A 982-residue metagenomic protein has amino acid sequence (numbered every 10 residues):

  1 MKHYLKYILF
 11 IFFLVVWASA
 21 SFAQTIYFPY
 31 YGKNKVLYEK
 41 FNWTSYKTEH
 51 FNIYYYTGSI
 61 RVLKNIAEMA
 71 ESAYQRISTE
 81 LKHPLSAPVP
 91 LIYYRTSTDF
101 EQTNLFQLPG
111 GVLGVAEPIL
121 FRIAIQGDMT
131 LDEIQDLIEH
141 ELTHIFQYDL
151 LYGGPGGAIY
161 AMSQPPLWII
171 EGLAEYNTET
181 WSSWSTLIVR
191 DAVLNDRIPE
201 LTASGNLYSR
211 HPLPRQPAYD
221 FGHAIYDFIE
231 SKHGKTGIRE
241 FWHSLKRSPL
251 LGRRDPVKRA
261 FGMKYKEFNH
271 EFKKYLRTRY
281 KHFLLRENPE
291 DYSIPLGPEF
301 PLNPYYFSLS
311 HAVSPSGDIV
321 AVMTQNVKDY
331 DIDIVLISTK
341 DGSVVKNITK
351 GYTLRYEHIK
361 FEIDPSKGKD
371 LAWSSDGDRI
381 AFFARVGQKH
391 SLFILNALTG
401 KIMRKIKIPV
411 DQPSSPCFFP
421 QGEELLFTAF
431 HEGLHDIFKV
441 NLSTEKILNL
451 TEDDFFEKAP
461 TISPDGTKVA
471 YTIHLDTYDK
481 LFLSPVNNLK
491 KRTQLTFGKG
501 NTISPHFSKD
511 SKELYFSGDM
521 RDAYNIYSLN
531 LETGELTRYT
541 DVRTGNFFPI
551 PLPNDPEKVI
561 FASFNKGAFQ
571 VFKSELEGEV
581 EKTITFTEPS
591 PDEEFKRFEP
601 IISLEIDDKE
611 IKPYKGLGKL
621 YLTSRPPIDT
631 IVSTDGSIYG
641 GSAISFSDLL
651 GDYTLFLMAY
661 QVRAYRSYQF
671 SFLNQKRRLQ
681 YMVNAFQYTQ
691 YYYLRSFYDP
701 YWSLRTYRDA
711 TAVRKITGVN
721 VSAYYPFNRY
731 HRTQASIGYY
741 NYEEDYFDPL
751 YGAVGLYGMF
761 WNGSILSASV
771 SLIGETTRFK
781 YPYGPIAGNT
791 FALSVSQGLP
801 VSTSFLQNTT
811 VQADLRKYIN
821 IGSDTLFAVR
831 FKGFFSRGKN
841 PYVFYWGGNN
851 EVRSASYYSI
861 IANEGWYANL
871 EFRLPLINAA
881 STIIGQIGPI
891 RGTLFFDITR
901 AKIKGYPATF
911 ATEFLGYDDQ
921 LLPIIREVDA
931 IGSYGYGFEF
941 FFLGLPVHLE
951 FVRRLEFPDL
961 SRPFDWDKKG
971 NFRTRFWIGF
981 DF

Functional and structural regions predicted by a protein language model:
Q24-P166, G252, P256: Juxtacatalytic substrate-recognition/specificity segment
T25-Y30, N34-K35, W43-S45, L213 (+2 more regions): Beta/coil-rich, acidic/histidine-enriched accessory regions frequently appended to metallopeptidases
G111-R122, Q126, D132-L137, T143-I145 (+1 more regions): Acidic/His/Gly-enriched intrinsically disordered linker/tail segments that often contain short helix/coil "MoRF-like"
P304-Y305, M323-V335, Y352-S366, A381-F393 (+9 more regions): A flexible loop/linker signature enriched in serine peptidases of the S9 family
H311-I319, L371-R379, P416-E424, P460-K468 (+2 more regions): Blade-terminus and WD-like Trp-Asp/Gly-His loop motifs, strongest in beta-propeller folds
T339-G342, N396-G400, N441-E445, P485-L489 (+2 more regions): Short loop/turn segments that connect beta-strands within beta-propeller blades
Q570, E575-N684, F760-P785, E864 (+2 more regions): Outer-membrane beta-barrel initiation region
Y639-D648, T654-N684, T689-Y692, T717-S722 (+5 more regions): C-terminal transmembrane beta-barrel domains of outer membrane proteins
